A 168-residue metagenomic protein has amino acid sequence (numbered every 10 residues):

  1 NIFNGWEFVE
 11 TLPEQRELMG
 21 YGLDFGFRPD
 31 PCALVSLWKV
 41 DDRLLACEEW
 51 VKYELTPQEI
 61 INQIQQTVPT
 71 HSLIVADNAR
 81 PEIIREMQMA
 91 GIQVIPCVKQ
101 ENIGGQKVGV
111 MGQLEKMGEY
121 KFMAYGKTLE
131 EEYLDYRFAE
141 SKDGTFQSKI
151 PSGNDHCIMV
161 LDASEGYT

Functional and structural regions predicted by a protein language model:
N1-L23: ATPase catalytic-site recognition across NTP-hydrolyzing enzymes
Y21-P31: Short acidic, Gly/Ser-rich segments with clustered Asp/Glu that frequently serve as metal-coordination loops in enzyme
G22, E130, G153-C157: Alpha-helical architecture
P29-V40, V160: Acidic, metal-ligating active-site segments
V35, V40-S152: Mg2+-dependent endonuclease catalytic cores in nucleic-acid-processing enzymes, primarily RNase H-like
S148-T168: Charge-patterned, long linear interaction tracts outside catalytic cores
